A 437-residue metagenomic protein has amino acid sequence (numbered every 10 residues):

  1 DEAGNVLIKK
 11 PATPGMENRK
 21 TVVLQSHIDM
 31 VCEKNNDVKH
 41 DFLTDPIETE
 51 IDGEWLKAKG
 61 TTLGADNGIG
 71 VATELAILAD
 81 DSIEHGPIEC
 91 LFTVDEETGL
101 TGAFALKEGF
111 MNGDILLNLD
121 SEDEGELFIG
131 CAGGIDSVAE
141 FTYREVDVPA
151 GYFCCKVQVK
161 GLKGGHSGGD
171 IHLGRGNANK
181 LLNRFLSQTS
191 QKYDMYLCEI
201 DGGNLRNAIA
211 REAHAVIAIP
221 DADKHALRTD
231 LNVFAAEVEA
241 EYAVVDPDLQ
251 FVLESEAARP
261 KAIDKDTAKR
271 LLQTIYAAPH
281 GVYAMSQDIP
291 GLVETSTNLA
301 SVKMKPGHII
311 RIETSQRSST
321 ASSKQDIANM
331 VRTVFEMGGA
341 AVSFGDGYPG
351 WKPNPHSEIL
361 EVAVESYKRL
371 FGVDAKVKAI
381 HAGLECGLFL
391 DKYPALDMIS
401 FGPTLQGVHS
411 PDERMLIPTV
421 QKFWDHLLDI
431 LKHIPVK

Functional and structural regions predicted by a protein language model:
D1-K20, S366: A non-catalytic alpha/beta surface segment that caps or lines the substrate-entry region of metallo-dependent hydrolase
M16-T98, A103-K107, G113-D114, C154 (+6 more regions): Active-site metal-coordination/substrate-binding segment of hydrolases, especially metallo-dependent peptidases
G86-A178, L186, S190: Fold-level recognition of mixed alpha/beta catalytic cores in primary-metabolism enzymes, strongest
G109, G174-K192, D221-K224, T267-Y276 (+4 more regions): His/Asp/Glu-rich mid-to-C-terminal helical/loop segments that flank catalytic regions of hydrolases
N177-N179, R184-I200, G345, P353-L396: Active-site-adjacent substrate-binding region of metalloamidase/peptidase-like peptide-processing proteins
H214-V216, Q250-K261, A300-V302, R311-A321 (+2 more regions): A short beta-alpha structural unit
H225-E239, D326-F335: Short amphipathic alpha-helices in soluble, non-transmembrane regions that often serve as interface/regulatory elements
E294-I309, S315, Y367-I430: Zn-dependent metallopeptidase/amidohydrolase metal-coordination segment
